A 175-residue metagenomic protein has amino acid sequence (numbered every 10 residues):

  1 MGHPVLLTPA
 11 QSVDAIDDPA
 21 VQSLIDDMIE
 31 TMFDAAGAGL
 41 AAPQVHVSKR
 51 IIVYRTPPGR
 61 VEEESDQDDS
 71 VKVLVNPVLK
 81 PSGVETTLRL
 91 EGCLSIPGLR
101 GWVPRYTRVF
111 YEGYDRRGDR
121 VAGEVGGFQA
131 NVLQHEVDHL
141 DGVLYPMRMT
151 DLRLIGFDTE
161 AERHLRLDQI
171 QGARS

Functional and structural regions predicted by a protein language model:
M1-S175: Positively charged
